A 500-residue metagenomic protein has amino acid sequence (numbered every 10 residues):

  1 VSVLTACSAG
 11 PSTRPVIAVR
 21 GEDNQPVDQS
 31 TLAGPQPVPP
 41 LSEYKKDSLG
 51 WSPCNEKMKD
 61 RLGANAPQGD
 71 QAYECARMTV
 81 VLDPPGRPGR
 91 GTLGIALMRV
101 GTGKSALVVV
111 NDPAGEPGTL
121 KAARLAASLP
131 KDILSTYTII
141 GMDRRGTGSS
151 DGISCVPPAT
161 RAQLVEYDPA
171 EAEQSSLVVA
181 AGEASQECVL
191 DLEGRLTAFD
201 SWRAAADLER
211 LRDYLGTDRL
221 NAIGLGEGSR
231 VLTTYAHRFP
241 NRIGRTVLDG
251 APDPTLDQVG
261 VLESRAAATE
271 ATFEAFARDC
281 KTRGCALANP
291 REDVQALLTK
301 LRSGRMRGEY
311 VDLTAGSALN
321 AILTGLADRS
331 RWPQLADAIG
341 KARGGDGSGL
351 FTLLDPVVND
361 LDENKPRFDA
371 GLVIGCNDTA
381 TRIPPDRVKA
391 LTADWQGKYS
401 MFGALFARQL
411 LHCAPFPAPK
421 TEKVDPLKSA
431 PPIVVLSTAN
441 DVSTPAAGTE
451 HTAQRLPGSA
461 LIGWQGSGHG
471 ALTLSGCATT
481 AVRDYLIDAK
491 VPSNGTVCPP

Functional and structural regions predicted by a protein language model:
V3-A6: C-terminal motif of bacterial Sec signal peptides marking the signal peptidase cleavage site
S8-P11: Bacterial signal peptide processing site
N24, D28-S317, V373-G375, T379-P500: Gly/Pro-rich cap/lid or specificity-loop segments adjacent to the active site
A277, K281-V373: Alpha/beta-hydrolase-fold enzymes
